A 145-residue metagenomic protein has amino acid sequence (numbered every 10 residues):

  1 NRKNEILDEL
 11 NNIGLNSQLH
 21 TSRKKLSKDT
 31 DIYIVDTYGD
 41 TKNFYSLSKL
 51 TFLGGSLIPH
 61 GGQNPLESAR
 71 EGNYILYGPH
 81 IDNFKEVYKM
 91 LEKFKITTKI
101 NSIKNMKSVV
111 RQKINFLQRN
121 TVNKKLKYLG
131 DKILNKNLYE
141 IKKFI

Functional and structural regions predicted by a protein language model:
N1-I145: Nucleotide-activated sugar donor-binding and catalytic core shared by glycosyltransferases and related lipid-linked
